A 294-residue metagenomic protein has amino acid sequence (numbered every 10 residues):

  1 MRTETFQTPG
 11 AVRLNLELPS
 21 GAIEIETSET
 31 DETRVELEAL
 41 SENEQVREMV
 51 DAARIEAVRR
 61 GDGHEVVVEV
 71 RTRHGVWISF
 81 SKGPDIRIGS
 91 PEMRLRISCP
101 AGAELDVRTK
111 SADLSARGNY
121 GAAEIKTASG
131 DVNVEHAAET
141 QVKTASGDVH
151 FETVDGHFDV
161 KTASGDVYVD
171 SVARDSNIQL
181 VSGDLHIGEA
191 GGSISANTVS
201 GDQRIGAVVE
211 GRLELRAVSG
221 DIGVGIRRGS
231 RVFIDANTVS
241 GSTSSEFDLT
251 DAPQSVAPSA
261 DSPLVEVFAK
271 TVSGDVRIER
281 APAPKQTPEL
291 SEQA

Functional and structural regions predicted by a protein language model:
M1-A294: Intrinsically disordered, low-complexity terminal regions
